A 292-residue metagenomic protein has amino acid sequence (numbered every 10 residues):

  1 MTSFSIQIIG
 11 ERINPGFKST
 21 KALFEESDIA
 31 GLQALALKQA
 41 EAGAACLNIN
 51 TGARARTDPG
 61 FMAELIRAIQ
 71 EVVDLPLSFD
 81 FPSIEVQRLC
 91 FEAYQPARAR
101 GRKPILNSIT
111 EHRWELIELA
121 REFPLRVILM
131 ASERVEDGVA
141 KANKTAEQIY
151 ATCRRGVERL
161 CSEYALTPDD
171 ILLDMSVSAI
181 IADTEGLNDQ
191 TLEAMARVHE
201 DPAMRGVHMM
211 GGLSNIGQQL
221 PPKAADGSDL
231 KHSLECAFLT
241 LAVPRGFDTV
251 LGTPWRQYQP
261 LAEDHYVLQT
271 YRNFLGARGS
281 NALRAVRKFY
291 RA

Functional and structural regions predicted by a protein language model:
M1-A22, A30-A34, A42, D248-A292: Extended, intrinsically disordered, low-complexity segments
S3-A34, D58, I105-T110, G138-Q148 (+1 more regions): Active-site mouth loops of central-metabolism enzymes
S3-I8, A45-N48, D74-S78, A99-I105 (+4 more regions): Structural preference for beta-strand elements that scaffold enzyme active sites
E11-F24, A40-N50, Q70, I128-K141: Gly-rich Lys/Arg/Thr-decorated short loops/hinges at beta-loop-alpha junctions or inter-strand turns that position
A40-S78, Q87, V177-N188: Glycine-rich, proline-tolerant flexible connector loops at the mouths of alpha/beta enzymes
N48-R54, L75-S83, G101-H112, A131 (+2 more regions): Catalytic beta/alpha-barrel core
P82, L89, A93-L129, R134-E136: Active-site-proximal beta-alpha core segment in soluble small-molecule metabolic enzymes
W114, E118-L275, L283-A285: Catalytic alpha/beta core domains of metabolic enzymes, predominantly
